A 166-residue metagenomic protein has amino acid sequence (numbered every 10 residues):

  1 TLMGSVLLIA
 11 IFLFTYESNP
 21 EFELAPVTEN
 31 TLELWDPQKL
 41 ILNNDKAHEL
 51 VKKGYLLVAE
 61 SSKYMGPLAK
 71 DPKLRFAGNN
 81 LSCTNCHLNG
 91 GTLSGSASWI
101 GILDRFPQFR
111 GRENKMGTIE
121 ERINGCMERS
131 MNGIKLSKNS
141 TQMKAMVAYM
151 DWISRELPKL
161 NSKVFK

Functional and structural regions predicted by a protein language model:
T1-A59, K135: N-terminal export/targeting leaders of redox proteins
F12, K53, E121-V164: C-terminal capping alpha-helices of c-type cytochrome domains
D36-K46, K63-A69, H87-G90: Beta-strand-dominated extracellular/periplasmic modules and repeats in secreted or surface-exposed proteins
N43-V51, F76, R112-M116, K135-N139 (+1 more regions): Solvent-exposed, acidic/flexible segments
A47-L68, L160-K166: Short, charged low-complexity linear segments at domain edges
G54, N80-G91, M146, M150 (+1 more regions): The canonical Cys-X-X-Cys-His
E60-Y64, N89, R129, I153-E156: Generic structural signal for alpha-helix termini and adjacent loop/cap motifs
G66-N124: Gly/Gly-Pro-rich "capping" loops immediately C-terminal to redox-active cysteine motifs in periplasmic/lumenal
